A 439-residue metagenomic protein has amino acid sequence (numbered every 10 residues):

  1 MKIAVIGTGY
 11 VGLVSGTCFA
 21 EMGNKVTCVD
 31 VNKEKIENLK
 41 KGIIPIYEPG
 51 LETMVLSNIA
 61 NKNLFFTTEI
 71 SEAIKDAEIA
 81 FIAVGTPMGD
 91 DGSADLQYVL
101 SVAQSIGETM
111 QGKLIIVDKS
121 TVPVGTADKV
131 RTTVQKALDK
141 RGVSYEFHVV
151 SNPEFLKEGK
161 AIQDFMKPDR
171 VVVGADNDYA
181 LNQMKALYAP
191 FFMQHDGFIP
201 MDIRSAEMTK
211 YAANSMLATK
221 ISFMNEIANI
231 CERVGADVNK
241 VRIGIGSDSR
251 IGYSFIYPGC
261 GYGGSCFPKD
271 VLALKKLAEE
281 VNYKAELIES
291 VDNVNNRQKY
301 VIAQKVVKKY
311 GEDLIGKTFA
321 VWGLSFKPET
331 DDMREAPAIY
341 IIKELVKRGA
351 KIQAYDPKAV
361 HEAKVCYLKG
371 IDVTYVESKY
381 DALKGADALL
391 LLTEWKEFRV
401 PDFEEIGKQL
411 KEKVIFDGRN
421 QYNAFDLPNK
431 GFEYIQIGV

Functional and structural regions predicted by a protein language model:
M1-V439: Structural/interface elements that position substrates and couple domains in central-metabolism enzymes
